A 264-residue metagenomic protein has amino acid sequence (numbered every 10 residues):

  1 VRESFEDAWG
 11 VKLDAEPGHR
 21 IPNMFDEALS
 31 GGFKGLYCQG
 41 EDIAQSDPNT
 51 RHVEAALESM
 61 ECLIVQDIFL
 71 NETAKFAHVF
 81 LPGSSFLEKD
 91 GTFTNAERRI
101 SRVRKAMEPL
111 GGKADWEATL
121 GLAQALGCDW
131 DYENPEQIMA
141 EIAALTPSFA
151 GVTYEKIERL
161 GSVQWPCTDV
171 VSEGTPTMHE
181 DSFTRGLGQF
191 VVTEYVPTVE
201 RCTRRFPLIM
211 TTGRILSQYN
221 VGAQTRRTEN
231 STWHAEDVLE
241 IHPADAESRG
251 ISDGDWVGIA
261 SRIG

Functional and structural regions predicted by a protein language model:
V1-G151, I209, G213-G264: Non-catalytic alpha/beta scaffold blocks inside enzyme catalytic domains
I138-E229: Long, low-complexity segments enriched in small/aliphatic residues
